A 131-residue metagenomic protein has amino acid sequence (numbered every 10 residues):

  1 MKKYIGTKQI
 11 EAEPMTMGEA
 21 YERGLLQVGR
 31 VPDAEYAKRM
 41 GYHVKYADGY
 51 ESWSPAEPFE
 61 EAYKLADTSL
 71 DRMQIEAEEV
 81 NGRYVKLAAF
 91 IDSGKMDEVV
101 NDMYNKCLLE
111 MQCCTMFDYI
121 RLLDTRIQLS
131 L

Functional and structural regions predicted by a protein language model:
M1-I91, L108, C114-T115, R121-T125: Motif-centric detector for short Cys/His coordination patterns
S93-C107: Acidic interhelical loop/turn segments
T125-L131: Long amphipathic alpha-helical coiled-coil segments
